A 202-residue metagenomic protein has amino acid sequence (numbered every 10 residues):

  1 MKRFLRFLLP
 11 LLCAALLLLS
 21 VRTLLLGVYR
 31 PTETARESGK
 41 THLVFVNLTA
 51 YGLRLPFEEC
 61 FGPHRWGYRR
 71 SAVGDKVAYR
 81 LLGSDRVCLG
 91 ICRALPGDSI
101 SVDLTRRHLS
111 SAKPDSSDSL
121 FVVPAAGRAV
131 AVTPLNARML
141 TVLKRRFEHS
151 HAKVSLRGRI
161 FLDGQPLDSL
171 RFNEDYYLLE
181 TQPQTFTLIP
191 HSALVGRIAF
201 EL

Functional and structural regions predicted by a protein language model:
M1-L202: Extended hydrophobic leader/signal-anchor segments used for secretion and membrane insertion
